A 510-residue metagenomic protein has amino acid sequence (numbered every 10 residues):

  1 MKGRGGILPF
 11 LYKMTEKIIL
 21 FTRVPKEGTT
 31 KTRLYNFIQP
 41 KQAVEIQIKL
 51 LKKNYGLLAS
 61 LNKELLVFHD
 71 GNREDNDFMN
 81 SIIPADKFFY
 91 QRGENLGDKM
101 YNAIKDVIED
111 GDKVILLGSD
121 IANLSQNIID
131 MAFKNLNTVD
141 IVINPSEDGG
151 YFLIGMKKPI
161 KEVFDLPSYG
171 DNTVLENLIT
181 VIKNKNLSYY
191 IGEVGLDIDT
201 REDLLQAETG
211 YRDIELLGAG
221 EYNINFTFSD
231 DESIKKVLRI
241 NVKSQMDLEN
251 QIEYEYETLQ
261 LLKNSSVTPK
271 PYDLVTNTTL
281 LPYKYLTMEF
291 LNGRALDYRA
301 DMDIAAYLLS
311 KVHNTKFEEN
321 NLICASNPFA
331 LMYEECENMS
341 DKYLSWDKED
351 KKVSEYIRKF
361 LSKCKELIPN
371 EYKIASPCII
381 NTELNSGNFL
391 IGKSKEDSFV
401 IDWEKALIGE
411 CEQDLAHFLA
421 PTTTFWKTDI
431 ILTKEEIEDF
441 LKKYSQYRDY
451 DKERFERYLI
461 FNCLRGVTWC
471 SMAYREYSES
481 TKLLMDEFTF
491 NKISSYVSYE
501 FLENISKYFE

Functional and structural regions predicted by a protein language model:
M14-L34: N-terminal nucleotide-binding beta1-loop-alpha1 segment
K26-E27, K31, K243, N277 (+4 more regions): A glycine-centered beta->alpha junction motif in the catalytic cores of kinase/phosphotransferase enzymes
L124-D148: Conserved donor-nucleotide/metal-binding helix-loop-beta segment in metal-dependent transferases, i.e., the alpha-helix
T209-Y211, F317-T382, S386, G392: An alpha-helical support segment within catalytic cores of ATP-dependent transferases
L217-S229, V237-L238, K365-Q413: Active-site acidic catalytic loop and adjacent metal/ATP-binding pocket of ATP-dependent phosphoryl transfer enzymes
E221-E334, I374: ATP-binding pocket architecture of kinase catalytic cores
Q413-D449, N462-S480: Active-site activation/catalytic loop segments of kinase-like enzymes and analogous catalytic loops in related
T468-E510: ATP/Mg2+ or Mg2+-diphosphate-binding catalytic cores that bind nucleotide phosphates or diphosphates via glycine-rich
